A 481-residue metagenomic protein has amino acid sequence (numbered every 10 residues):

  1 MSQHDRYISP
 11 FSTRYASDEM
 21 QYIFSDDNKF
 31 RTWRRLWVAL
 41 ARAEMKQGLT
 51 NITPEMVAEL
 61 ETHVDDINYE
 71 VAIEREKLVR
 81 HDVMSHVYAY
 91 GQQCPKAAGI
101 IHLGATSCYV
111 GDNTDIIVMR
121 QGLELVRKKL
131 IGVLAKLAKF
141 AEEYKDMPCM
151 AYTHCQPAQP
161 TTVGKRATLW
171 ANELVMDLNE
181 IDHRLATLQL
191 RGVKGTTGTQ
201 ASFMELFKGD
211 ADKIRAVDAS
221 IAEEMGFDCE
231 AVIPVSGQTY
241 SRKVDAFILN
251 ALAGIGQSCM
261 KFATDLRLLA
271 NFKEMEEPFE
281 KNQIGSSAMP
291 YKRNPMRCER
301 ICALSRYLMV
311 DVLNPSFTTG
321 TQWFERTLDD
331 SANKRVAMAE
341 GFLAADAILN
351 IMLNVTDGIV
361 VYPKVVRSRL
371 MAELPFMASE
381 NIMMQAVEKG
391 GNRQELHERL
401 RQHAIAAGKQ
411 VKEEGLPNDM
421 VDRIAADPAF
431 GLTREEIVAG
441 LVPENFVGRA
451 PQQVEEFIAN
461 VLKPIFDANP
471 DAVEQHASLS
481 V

Functional and structural regions predicted by a protein language model:
S2-A201, F207-A222, G285-S286, M296-R300 (+4 more regions): A helix-coil-helix interface module used to build multimeric assemblies and to scaffold catalytic/cofactor sites
Q21-S25, V71-I73, Q283-A303, E325-E340 (+4 more regions): Short beta-alpha connecting loops at secondary-structure transitions that line or flank enzyme active sites
L40-A43, V126, L130-V133, L137-F140 (+14 more regions): Amphipathic alpha-helices that form helix-helix packing interfaces
E142-G164, E276-K292, E325-A332, D357-M377: Glycine-rich cofactor-pocket loops
A211-R242: Active-site-adjacent "gating/activation" loops or surface patches in catalytic cores
S241-E274, Q283-A344: A conserved active-site cap/scaffold subdomain adjacent to cofactor or substrate pockets
E276, R399-A406: Active/binding-pocket-proximal capping segment
Y307-R393, R399: Long, amphipathic alpha-helical stalk/connector segments used for oligomerization, subunit docking, or mechanical
